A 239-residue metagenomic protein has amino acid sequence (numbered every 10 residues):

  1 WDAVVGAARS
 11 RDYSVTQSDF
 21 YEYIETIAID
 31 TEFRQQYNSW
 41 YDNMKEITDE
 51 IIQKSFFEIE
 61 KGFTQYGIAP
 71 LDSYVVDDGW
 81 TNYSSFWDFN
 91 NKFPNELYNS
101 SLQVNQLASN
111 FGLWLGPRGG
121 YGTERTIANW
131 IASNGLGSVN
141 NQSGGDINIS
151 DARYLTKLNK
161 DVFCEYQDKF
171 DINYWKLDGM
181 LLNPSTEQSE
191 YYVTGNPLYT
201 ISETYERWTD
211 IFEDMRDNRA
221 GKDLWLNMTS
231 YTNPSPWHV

Functional and structural regions predicted by a protein language model:
W1-P70, Y174: Carbohydrate-recognition beta-sandwich/jelly-roll modules in extracellular/periplasmic carbohydrate-active proteins
I68-V239: Aromatic- and carboxylate-enriched substrate-binding clefts and catalytic-loop regions of carbohydrate-active enzymes
